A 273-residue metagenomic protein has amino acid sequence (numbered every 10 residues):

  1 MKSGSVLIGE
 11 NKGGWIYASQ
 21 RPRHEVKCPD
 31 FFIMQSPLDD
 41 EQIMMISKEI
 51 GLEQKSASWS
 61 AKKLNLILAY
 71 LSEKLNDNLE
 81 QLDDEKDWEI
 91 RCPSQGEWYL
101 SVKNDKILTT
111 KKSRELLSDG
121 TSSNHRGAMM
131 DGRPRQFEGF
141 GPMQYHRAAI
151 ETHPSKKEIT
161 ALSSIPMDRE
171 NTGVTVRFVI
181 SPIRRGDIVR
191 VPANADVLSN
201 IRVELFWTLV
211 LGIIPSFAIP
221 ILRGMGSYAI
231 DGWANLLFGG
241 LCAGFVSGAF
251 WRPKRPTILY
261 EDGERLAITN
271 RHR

Functional and structural regions predicted by a protein language model:
M1, V6-I8, I33, L64 (+3 more regions): Bulky hydrophobic/aromatic "packing anchor" residues in well-ordered structure
S3-Q20: Short acidic N-proximal helix/loop "leader" segments that mark the beginning of a domain or an inter-domain linker
V6, L38-D39, W98-Y99, T121 (+1 more regions): Short, solvent-exposed loop/turn segments at secondary-structure junctions
E10, D39, M45, V176-R177: Nucleotide/phosphate-binding site architecture used for ATP/NTP-dependent chemistry
G13-G14, C28-D30, S122-H125: Cytosol/nucleoplasm-facing, intrinsically disordered, low-complexity tails of endomembrane-system membrane proteins
A18-I107, A249-H272: Short aromatic-cysteine micro-motif
R21-H24, S113-I214, P220-G224, D231-L241 (+1 more regions): Surface-exposed recognition segments
N104-T110, R114-L116: Catalytic cores of DNA base-excision repair glycosylases
